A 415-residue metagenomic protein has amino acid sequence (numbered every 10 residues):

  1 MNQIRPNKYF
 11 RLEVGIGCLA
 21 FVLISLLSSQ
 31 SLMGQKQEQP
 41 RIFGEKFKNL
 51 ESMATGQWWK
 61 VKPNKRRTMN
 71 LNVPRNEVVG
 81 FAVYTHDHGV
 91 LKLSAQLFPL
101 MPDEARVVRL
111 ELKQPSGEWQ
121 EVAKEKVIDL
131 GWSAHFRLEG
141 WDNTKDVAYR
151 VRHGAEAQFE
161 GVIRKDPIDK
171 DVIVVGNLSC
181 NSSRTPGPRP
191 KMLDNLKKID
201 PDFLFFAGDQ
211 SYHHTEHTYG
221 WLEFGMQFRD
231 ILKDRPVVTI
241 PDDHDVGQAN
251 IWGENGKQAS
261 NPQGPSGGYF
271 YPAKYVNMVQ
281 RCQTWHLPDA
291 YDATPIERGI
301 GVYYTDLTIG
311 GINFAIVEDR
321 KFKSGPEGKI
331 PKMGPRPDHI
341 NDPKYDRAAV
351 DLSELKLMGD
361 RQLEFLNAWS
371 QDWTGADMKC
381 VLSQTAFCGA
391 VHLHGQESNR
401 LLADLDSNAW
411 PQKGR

Functional and structural regions predicted by a protein language model:
M1-L12: N-terminal secretory signal peptides that target proteins for export/translocation
M1-N2, V22, G34: Low-complexity, glycine/alanine-rich, low-charge segments that are largely flexible
G15-S29: Bacterial N-terminal signal peptides
S31-I42: Cleaved targeting-peptide boundary
R41-V78, T85-V90, L97-A105, V127 (+1 more regions): Long, structured stretches of catalytic cores involved in phosphate-ester chemistry, encompassing
L110-Q120, G154-E156: Change "in extracellular beta-sheet-rich domains … of secreted and cell-surface proteins" to "in beta-sheet-rich domains
E121-V127: Short, surface-exposed loop motifs enriched in S/T, G, D/E and P with embedded aromatic residues
I128-R137: Aromatic sugar-binding surface patches on proteins that engage polysaccharides or sugar-phosphate polymers
